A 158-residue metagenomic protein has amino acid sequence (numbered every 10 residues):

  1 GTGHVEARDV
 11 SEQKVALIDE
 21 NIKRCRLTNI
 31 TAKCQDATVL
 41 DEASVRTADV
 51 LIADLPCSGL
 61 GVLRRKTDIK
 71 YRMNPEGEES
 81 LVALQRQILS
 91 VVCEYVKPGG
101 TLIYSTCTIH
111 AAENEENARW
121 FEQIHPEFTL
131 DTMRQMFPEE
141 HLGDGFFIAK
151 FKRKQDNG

Functional and structural regions predicted by a protein language model:
G1-G158: S-adenosylmethionine
